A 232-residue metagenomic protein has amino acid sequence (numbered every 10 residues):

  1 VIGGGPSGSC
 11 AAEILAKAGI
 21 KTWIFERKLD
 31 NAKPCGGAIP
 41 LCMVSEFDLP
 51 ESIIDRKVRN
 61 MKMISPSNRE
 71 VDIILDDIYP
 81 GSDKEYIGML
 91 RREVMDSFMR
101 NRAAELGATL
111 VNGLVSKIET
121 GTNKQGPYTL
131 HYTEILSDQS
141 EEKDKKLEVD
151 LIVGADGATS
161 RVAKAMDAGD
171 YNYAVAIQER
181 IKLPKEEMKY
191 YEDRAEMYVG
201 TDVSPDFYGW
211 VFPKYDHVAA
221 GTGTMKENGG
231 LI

Functional and structural regions predicted by a protein language model:
I2-G4, E13-C35: Glycine-rich FAD pyrophosphate-binding loop
G4, A18, N101-I232: Predominantly flavin-linked oxidoreductase catalytic cores and closely associated redox partners
G8-S9: N-terminal Rossmann-fold NAD(P) dinucleotide-binding loop
L15, G37-P40, E51-S52, Q125-G126 (+1 more regions): Short, glycine/charged-enriched secondary-structure capping and boundary segments
K33-C35, K62, G121-N123: Short Asp/Glu-rich motifs
K33-G36, E227-G229: Rossmann-like dinucleotide-binding cores of NAD(P)H-dependent redox enzymes
L41-F98: A conserved beta-strand/loop capping segment in the N-terminal third of enzymes that catalyze redox or closely related
